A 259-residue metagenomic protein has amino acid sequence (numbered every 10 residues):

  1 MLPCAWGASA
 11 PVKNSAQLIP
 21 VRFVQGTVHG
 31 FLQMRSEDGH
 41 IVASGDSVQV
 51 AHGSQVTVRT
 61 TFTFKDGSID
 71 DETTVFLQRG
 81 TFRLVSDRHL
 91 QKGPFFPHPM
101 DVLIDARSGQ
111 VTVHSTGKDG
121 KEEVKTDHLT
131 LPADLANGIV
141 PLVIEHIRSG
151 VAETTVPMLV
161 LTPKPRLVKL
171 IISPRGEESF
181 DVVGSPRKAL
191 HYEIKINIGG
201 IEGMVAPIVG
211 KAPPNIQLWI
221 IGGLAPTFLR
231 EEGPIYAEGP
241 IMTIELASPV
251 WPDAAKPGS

Functional and structural regions predicted by a protein language model:
M1-C4: Bacterial N-terminal signal peptides
S9-S108, E153-S259: Acidic, serine/threonine-rich low-complexity disordered tracts
V111-A152: Surface-exposed beta-loop interaction hotspot
